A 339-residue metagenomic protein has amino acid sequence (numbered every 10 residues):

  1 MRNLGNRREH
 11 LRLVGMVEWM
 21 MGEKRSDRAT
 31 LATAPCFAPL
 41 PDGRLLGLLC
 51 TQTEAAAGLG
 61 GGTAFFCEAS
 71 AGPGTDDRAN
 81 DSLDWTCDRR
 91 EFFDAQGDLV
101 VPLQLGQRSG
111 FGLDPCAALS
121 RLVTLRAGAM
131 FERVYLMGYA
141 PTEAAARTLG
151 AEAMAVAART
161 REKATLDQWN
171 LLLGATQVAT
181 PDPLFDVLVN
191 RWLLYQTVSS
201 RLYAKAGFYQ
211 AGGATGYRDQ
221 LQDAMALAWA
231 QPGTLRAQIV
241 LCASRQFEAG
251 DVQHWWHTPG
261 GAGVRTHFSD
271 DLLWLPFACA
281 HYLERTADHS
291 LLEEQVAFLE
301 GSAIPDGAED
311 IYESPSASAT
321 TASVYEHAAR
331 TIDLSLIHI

Functional and structural regions predicted by a protein language model:
M1-R2, M137: Hydrophobic beta-strand positions in extracellular immunoglobulin-like domains
R2-P102, L119, A144-A175, D182 (+2 more regions): Polysaccharide-binding surfaces and accessory modules of carbohydrate-active proteins
E9, V123-P141: Short Pro-Gly-centered flexible turn/kink motifs
P102-G112: Short, basic/aromatic beta-hairpin or loop at an interaction surface
R108-S109, S120-L125: Beta-strand-rich interaction surfaces with strong enrichment in secreted/lumenal proteins
F111-C116, A129, N170-E313: Substrate-binding groove/exosite segments of carbohydrate-active enzymes
H338-I339: Conserved small/polar residues in nucleotide/adenosyl-binding loops
